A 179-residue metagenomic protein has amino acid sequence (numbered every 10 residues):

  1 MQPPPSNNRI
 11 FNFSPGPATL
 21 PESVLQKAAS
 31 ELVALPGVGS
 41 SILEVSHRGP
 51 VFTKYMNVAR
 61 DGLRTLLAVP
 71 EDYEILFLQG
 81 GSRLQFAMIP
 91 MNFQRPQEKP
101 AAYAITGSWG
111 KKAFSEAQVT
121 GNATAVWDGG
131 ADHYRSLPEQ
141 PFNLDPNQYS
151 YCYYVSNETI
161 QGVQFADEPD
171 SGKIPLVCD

Functional and structural regions predicted by a protein language model:
M1-R9: Basic/polar N-terminal segments that are highly enriched at the extreme N-terminus, encompassing both cleavable
R9-R60: A glycine-/small-polar-enriched, mobile loop at the entrance of the PLP active site in fold-type I
N12-S14, I75-Q79, Y103-I105, T124-D128 (+2 more regions): General beta-strand structural signal in soluble alpha/beta enzymes
G16, A117, G129-C178: Active-site phosphate-binding strand-loop segment of PLP-dependent enzymes
V38-Q85, E116: Conserved N-terminal alpha-helix of the aminotransferase class I/II PLP-enzyme fold
M91-E98, T120: A glycine- and small-aliphatic-rich helix-loop capping segment at beta-alpha/alpha-beta transitions that lines
R95-W109: Conserved PLP-anchoring active-site segment centered on the Schiff-base-forming lysine
I105-T120: Substrate-binding/gating loop at the entrance of the active-site cleft, primarily in PLP-dependent aminotransferase-like
